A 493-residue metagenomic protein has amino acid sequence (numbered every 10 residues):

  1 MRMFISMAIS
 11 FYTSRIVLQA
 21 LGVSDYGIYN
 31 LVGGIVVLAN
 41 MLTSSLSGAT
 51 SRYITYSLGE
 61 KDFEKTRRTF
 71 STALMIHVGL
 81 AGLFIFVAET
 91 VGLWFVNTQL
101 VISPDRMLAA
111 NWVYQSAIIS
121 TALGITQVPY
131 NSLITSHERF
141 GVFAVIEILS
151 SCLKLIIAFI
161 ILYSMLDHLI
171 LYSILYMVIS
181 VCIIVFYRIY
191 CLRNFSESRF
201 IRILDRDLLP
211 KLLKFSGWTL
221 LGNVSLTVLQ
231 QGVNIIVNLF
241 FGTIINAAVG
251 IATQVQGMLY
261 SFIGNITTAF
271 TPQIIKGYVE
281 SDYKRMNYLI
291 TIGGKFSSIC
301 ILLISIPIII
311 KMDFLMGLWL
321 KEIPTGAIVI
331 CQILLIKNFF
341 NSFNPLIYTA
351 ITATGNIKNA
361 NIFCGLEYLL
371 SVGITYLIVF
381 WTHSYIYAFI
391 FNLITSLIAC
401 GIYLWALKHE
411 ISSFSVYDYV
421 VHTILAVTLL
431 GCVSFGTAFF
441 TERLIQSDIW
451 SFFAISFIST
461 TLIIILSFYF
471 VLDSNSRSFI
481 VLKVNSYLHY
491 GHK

Functional and structural regions predicted by a protein language model:
M1-F11, L175-C191, R206-K276, F296 (+4 more regions): Transmembrane helical elements of multi-pass membrane transporters/channels
M1-Y56, I85-E89, S120, L155 (+3 more regions): Signature of the first transmembrane helix
I16-L38, T69, L169-I174, L208-S216 (+4 more regions): Interfacial/gating helices of multi-pass transporter permease domains
L18-A20, S24-D25, E138-G141, L149-V185 (+6 more regions): Membrane-interface helix-loop junctions in multi-pass transport and translocation proteins
S44-E60, S136, F195-S196, A252 (+2 more regions): Helix-loop junctions and terminal segments of transmembrane helices in multi-pass membrane transport/translocation
I119-L149, F159, Q332-E367, T382: Membrane-interface junctions at transmembrane-helix termini in multi-pass inner-membrane proteins
L169-S173, Y187-Q230, Q273, S281-Y288 (+2 more regions): Interhelical loop/hinge segments that connect adjacent transmembrane helices in multipass membrane
F414-V416, F435-K493: Membrane-proximal transmembrane or re-entrant/amphipathic helices at the cytosolic face
